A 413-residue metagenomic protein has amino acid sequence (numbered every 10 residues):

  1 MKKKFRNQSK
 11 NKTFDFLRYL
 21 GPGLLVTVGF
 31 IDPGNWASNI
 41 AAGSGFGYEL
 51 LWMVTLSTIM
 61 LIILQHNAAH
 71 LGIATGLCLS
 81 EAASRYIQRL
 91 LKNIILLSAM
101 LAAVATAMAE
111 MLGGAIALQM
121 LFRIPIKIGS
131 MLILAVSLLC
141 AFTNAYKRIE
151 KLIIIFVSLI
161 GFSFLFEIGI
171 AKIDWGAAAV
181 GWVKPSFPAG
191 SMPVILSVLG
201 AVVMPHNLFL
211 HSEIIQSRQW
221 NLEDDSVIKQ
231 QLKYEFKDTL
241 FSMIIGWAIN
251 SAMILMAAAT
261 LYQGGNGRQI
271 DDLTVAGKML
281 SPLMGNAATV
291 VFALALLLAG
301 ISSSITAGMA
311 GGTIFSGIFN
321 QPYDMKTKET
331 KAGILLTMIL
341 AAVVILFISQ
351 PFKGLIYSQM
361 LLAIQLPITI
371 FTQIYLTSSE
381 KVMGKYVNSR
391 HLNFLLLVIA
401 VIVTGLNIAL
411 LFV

Functional and structural regions predicted by a protein language model:
K2-F5, S38-G43, H66-L91, I116 (+3 more regions): Flexible loop linkers connecting adjacent transmembrane helices in multi-pass alpha-helical membrane transporters
V26, M53-Y86, I94-A102: Juxtamembrane transmembrane-helix boundary signature
M60-A68, L90-E110, A115-A145, G200-A201 (+1 more regions): Helix-loop-helix module between adjacent transmembrane segments
M60-A74, I215-Q219, D224, I244-V275: Extracellular/periplasmic helix-exit of transmembrane alpha-helices
R89-L90, K127-S130, F241, A287-T289 (+2 more regions): Loop-to-transmembrane helix boundary motifs in multi-pass membrane proteins
L96, L121-T143, L159-F164, D324-V343 (+1 more regions): Transmembrane alpha-helical segments of multi-pass small-molecule transport proteins
L132-I133, A141-A171, L361-L362, L366 (+1 more regions): Membrane-interface loop-to-helix entry segments
V157-K184, M192, L199-I215, T372-K381 (+1 more regions): Hydrophobic alpha-helical segments and their helix-loop junctions in multi-pass secondary transporters
